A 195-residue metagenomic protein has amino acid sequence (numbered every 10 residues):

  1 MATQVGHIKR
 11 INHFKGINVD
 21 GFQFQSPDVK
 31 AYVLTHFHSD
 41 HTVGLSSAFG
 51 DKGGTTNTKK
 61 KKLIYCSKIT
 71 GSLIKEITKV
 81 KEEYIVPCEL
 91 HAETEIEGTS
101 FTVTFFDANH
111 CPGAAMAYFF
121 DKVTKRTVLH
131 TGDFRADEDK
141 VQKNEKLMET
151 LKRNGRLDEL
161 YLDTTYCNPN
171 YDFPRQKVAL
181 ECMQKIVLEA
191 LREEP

Functional and structural regions predicted by a protein language model:
A2-P27, A31, D40-P195: His/Asp/Glu-rich metal-coordinating catalytic cores of metallo-dependent phosphodiesterases/hydrolases acting on
H36: Conserved G/P- and acidic residue-centered "switch" motifs that form tight phosphate/ATP-binding loops in soluble
